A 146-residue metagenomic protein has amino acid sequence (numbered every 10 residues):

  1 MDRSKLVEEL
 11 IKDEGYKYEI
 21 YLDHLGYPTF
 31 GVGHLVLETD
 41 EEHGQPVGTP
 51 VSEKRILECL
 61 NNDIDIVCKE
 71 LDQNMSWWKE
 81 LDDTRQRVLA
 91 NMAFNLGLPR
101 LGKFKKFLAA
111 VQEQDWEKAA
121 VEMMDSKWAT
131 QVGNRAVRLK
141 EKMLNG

Functional and structural regions predicted by a protein language model:
M1-Y27, H34-V36, V51, L57 (+3 more regions): Long, amphipathic alpha-helical surface segments
E41-P50: Extracellular beta-sheet repeat scaffolds used for adhesion and glycan interaction
P46, S76, A109: Short, flexible active-site loop motifs that bind/organize anionic cofactors or intermediates
E53-I56, T84-Q86: Generic detector of short, locally flexible boundary/turn motifs and exposed helical patches
I66-A93, G97-F104: Active-site nucleophile-His-acid catalytic modules used for acyl/amide transfer and hydrolysis across diverse enzymes
